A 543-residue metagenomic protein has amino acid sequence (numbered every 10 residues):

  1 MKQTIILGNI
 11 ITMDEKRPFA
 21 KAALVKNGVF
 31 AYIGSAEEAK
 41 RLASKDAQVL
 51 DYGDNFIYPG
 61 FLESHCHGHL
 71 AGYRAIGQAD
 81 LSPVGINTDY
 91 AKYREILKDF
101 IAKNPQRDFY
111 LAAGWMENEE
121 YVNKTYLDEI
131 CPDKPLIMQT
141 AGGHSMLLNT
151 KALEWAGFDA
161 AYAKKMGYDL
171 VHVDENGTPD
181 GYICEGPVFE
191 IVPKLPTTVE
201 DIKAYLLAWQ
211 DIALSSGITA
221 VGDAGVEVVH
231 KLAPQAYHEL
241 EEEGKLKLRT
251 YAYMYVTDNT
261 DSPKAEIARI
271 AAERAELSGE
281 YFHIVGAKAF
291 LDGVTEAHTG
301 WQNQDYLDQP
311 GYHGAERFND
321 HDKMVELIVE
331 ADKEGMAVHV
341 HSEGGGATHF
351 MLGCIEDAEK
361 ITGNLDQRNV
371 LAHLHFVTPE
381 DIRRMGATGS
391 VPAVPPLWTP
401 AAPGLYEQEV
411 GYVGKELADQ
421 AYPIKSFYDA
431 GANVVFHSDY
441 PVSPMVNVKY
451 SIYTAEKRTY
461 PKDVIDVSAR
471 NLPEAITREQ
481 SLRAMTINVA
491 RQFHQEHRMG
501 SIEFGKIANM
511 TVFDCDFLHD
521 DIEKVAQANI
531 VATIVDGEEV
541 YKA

Functional and structural regions predicted by a protein language model:
K2-L7, I11, E15-I267, V285 (+6 more regions): Divalent metal-binding segments
A31-Y32, A532, Y541: A structural microfeature
Y58-S64, A372-H373, A393, V435-S438: Active-site neighborhood of phospho(di)ester-bond hydrolases with catalytic His/Asp-centered motifs
N123-Y126, Q235-E239, F350, C354 (+2 more regions): A short acidic, amphipathic alpha-helical/loop segment
G222, K288, A372, A393-V394 (+1 more regions): Conserved beta-strand positions in the central sheet of alpha/beta enzyme cores
K245-K288, R368-P379, G386, L405 (+1 more regions): Phosphate/diphosphate-binding loops
V329-V338, G346-N369, R383, V394-F517 (+1 more regions): His/Asp/Glu-enriched, well-ordered alpha-helical/loop segment that forms or immediately abuts the divalent-metal
F517-K524: Short, Lys/Arg- and Gly-enriched loop/turn segments at beta-strand edges
